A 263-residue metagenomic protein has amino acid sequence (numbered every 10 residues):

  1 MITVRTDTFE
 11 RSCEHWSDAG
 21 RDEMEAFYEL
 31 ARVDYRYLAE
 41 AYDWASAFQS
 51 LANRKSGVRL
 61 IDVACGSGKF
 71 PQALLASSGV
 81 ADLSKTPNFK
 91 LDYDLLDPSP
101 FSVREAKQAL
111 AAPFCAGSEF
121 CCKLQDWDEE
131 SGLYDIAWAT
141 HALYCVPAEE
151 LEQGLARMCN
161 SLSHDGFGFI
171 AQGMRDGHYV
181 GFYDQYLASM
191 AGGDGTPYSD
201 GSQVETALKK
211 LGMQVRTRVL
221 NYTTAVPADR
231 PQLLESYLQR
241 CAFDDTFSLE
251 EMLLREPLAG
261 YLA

Functional and structural regions predicted by a protein language model:
I2-K55: Class I SAM-dependent methyltransferase Rossmann-like catalytic core, especially the SAM/SAH-binding loop
I61-W127: Class I SAM-dependent methyltransferase SAM/SAH-binding core
D135-E150: A short SAM/SAH-binding and catalytic strip from SAM-dependent methyltransferases
E152-H164: A short glycine-rich, Lys/Arg-flanked "PGG" loop and its adjoining helix->strand segment in the class I
F167-G195: Conserved class I S-adenosyl-L-methionine
T196-G212: Short alpha-helix
R218-L262: C-terminal helical/coil "lid" or tail adjacent to the Rossmann-like core of SAM-dependent
